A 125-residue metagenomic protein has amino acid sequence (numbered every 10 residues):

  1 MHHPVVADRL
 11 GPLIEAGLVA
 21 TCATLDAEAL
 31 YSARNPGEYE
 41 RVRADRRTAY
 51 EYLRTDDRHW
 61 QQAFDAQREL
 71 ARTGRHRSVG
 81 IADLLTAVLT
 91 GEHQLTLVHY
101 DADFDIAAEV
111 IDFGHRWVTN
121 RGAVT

Functional and structural regions predicted by a protein language model:
M1-T21, Y31-A44: Short, well-structured N-terminal submotif of metal-dependent ribonuclease cores
A7, D26, Y39, W60-A63 (+1 more regions): A general structural signal for well-ordered alpha-helical segments in protein cores
L13, S32, A66, V110-I111: Residue-level signal for well-ordered alpha-helical positions
L25, H59, T86, D103-F104: Alpha-helix capping/helix-boundary segments
P36-E40, R72, G114-V118: Short, hinge-like loop/turn segments at secondary-structure boundaries
G37-R58: Active-site-proximal, substrate-binding regions of enzyme catalytic domains and RNA-binding/basic surfaces
E51-V98: Active-site neighborhoods of divalent-metal-dependent phosphate/nucleic-acid chemistry enzymes
A87, G91-T125: Acidic, PIN/NYN-like endoribonuclease modules and their adjacent C-terminal/linker elements
